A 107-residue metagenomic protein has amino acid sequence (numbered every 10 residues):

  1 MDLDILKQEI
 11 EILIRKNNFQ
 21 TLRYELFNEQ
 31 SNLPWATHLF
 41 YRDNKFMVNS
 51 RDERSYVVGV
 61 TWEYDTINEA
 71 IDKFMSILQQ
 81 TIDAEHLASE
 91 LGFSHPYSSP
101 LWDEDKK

Functional and structural regions predicted by a protein language model:
M1-S31: Negatively charged, low-complexity tracts enriched in Asp/Glu with abundant Ser/Thr
N17, V48-D52, G92, P96: A generic structural signal for ordered alpha-helices
F27, S31-W35, E69, A88-H95: Short, surface-exposed, charged/polar-biased interaction segments
S31-G59, I77: Short aromatic-glycine-(Arg/Gly/Cys) micro-motifs in beta-strand/loop hairpins
V58-T66: Short alpha-helix boundary/capping segments
D65-L78: A short, charged, amphipathic alpha-helix used as a generic interaction element across diverse proteins
Q80-K107: Intrinsically disordered, low-complexity charged/polar segments
